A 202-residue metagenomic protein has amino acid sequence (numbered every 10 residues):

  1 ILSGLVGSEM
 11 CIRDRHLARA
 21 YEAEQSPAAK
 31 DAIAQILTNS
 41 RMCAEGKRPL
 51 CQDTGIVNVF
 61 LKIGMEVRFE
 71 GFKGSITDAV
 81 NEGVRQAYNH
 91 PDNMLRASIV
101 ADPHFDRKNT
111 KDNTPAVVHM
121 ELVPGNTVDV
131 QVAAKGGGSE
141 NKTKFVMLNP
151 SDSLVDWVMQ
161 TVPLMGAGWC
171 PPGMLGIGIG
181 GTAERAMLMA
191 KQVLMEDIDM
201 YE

Functional and structural regions predicted by a protein language model:
I1-G7, I12: Single conserved hydrophobic/aromatic residue that forms the stacking wall/gate of nucleotide- or nucleobase-binding
S8, R15-L17, D92-E202: A structural signal for small-residue-enriched, beta-sheet-centric alpha/beta enzyme cores and oligomeric scaffold folds
R13-R15, R19-A20, A29: Cytosolic covalent-transfer regions centered on His/Cys nucleophiles that carry phosphoryl or persulfide groups
E24-R48, P103-T110: Translation machinery proteins
A28, F72-V80, P150, L154: Short amphipathic alpha-helical segments
C51: Catalytic, metal-anchored helix/loop core of enzyme active sites in primary metabolism
T54-G55, F60-I63, A133-N141: Residues forming anionic-ligand binding surfaces in small-molecule and nucleic-acid pockets of primarily soluble enzymes
G55-V123: A generic, well-ordered mixed alpha/beta core segment in the N-terminal half of proteins
